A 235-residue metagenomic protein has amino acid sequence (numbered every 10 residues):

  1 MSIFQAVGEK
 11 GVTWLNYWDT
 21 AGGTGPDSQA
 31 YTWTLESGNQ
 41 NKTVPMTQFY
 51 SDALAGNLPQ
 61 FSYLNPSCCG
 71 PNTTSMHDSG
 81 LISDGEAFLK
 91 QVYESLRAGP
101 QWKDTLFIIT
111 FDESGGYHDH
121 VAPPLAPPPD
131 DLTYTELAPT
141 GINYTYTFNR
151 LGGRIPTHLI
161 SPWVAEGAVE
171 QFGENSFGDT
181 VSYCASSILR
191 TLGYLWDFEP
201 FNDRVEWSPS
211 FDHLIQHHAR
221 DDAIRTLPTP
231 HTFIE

Functional and structural regions predicted by a protein language model:
M1-E235: N-terminal pro-sequences and low-complexity stem/linker regions of secreted or lumenal proteins
